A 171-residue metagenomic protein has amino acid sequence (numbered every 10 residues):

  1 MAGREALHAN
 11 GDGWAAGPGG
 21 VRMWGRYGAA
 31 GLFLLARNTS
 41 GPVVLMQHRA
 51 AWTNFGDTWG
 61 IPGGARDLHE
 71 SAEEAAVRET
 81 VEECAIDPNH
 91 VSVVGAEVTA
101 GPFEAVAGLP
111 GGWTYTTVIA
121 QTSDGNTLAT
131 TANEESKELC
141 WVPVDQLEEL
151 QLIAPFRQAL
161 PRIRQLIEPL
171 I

Functional and structural regions predicted by a protein language model:
M1-T39: Acidic, metal-coordinating catalytic segment for phosphate/diphosphate chemistry, firing primarily on the Nudix
V43-V44: Entry beta-strands of beta-propeller and related beta-repeat scaffolds
A50-A51, A65: Structured beta->alpha junctions
A51-W52, G125: Acidic glycine-/aspartate-rich tracts in secreted/extracellular proteins
T53-D57: A conserved beta-turn-beta hairpin within the catalytic core of GNAT-like acetyltransferases that forms part
G64-I163, P169-I171: Unchanged
